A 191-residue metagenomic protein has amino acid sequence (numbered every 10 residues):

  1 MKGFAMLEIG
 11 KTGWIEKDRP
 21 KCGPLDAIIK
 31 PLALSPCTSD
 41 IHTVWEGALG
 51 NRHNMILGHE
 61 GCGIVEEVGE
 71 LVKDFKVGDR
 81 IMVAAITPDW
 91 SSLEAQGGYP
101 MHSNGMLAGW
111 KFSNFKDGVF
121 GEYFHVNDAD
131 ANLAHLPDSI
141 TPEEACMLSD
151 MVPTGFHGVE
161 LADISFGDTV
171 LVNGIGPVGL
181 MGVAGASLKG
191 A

Functional and structural regions predicted by a protein language model:
M1-C62, G121-F124, D128, A134 (+1 more regions): Short N-terminal strand-loop motif that marks the start of NAD(P)H/FAD-dependent oxidoreductase cofactor-binding domains
K17, P31, D40, G63-V65 (+4 more regions): Buried hydrophobic positions in well-ordered alpha/beta secondary-structure cores of metabolic enzymes
P20-L34, G47-Q96, D117, P137-S139: Glycine-rich beta-strand-centered segment in the early N-terminal region that forms part of a ligand/cofactor-binding
C37, A84-A134, D138, P142: Cysteine-cluster motifs in flexible loop/terminal segments that predominantly coordinate metals
I41, D74-K76, H102-S103: Short, solvent-exposed secondary-structure boundary/capping segments
I81, D138-A191: Mid-domain Rossmann-like dinucleotide-binding core that forms the NAD(H)/NADP(H) cofactor-binding site
